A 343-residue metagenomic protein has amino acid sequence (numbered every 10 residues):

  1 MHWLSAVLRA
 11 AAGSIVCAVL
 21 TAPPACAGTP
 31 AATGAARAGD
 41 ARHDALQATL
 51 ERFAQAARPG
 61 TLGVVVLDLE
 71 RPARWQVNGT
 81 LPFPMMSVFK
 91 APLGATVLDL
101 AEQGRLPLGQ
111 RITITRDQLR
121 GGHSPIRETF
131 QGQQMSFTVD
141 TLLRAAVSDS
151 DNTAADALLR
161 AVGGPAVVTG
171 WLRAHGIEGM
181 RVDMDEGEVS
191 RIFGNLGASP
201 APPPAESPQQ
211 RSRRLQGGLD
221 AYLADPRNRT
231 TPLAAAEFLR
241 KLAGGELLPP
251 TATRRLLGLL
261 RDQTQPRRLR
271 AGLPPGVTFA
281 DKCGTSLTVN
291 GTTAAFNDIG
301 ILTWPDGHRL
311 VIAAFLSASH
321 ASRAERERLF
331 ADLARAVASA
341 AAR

Functional and structural regions predicted by a protein language model:
M1-A6: N-terminal secretory signal peptides that target proteins for export/translocation
R9-P23: Bacterial N-terminal signal peptides
T21-G34: Signal peptide processing junction and immediate N-terminal pro/mature segment of secreted/exported proteins
T29-P30, A38-E51, R160, P165-A166 (+4 more regions): Structured C-terminal helix/loop/strand segments within mature extracytoplasmic catalytic/sensor domains
G34-E188, I192-G197: Active-site-adjacent loops and short helices of periplasmic peptidoglycan-processing enzymes
A73, T129-Q131, G217-D220, A314-L316: A short small-residue
P84, G179-P249: Active-site-proximal helix/loop microenvironment of the serine DD-peptidase/beta-lactamase transpeptidase fold
